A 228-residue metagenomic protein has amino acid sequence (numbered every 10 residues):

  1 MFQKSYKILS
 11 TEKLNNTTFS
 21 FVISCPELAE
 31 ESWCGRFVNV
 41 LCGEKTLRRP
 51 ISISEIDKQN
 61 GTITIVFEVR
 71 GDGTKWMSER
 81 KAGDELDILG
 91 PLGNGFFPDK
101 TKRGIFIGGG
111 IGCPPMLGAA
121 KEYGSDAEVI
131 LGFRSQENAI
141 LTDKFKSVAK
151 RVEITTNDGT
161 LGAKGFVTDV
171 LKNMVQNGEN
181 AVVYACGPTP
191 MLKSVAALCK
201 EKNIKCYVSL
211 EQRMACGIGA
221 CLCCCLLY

Functional and structural regions predicted by a protein language model:
M1, M214: Residues that recognize and position ribonucleotide moieties
F2-A82: Ferredoxin-reductase
T18, S32-C34, P98-K100, G219-A220: Short glycine/proline-enriched turns and hinge-like loops at secondary-structure junctions
D72-R213: FNR/FR-type flavoprotein reductase catalytic core
C216, C221-C224: Short cysteine clusters
Y228: Conserved small/polar residues in nucleotide/adenosyl-binding loops
